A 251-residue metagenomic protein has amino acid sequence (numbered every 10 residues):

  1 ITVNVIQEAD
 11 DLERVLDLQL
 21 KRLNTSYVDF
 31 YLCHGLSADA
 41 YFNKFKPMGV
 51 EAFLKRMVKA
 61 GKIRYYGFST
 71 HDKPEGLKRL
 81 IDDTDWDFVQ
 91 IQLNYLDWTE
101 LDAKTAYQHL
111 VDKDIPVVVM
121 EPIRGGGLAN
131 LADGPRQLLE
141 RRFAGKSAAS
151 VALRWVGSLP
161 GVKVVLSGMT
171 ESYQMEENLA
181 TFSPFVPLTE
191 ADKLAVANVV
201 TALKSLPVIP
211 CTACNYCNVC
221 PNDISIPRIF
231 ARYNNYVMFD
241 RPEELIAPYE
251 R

Functional and structural regions predicted by a protein language model:
I6-I123, N130-R136, F143-A144, S158: Glycine/proline-rich, positively charged, aromatic-decorated active-site loop/lid region on the catalytic face
D83-D85, K104-R251: Structured C-terminal cap/extension of enzyme domains
